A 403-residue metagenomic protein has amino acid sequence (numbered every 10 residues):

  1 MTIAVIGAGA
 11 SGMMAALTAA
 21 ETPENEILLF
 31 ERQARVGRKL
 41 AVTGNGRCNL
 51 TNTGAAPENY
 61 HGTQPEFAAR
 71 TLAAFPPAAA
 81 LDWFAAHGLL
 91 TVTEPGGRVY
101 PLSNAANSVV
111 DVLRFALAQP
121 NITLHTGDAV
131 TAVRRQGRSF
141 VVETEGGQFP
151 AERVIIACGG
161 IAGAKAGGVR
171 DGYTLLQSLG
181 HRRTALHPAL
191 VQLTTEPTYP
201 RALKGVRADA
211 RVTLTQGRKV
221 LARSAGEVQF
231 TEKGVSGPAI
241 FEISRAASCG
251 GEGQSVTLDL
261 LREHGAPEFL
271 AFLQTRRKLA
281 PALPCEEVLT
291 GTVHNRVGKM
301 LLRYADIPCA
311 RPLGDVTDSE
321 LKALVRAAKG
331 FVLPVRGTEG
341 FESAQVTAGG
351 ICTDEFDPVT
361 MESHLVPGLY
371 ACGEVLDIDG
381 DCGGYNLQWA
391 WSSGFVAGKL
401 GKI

Functional and structural regions predicted by a protein language model:
M1-S11: Beta1/beta-strand and adjacent pyrophosphate-binding region of the FAD-binding site in flavoprotein oxidoreductases
A4, A20-N45: Glycine-rich FAD pyrophosphate-binding loop
A4-I6, F30, V130, Q148-K165 (+4 more regions): Short hydrophobic core segments
A34-V36, A41-V42, L50-P57, R182-H187 (+1 more regions): An anion/pyrophosphate-binding glycine-rich loop and adjacent beta-alpha core in soluble alpha-beta enzymes
N45-T93: Glycine-rich active-site loop/strand segments that organize a redox cofactor
T126, K299-D379: A glycine-rich dinucleotide-binding beta-alpha-beta segment and adjacent secondary-structure elements that constitute
T126-S139: A conserved short coil-to-beta-strand element within the FAD-binding core of flavoproteins
R153-Y199: Glycine-rich loop(s) and the adjacent beta-strand/alpha-helix scaffold that form part
